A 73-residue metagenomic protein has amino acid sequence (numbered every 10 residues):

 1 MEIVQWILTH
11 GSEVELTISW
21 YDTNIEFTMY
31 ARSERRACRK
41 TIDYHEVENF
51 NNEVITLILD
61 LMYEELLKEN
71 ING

Functional and structural regions predicted by a protein language model:
M1-E2, L67-G73: Short intrinsically disordered terminal tails
M1-T17, N51-N52, D60, E64: Negatively charged, low-complexity tracts enriched in Asp/Glu with abundant Ser/Thr
E13-T56: Acidic, low-complexity, intrinsically disordered interaction modules
